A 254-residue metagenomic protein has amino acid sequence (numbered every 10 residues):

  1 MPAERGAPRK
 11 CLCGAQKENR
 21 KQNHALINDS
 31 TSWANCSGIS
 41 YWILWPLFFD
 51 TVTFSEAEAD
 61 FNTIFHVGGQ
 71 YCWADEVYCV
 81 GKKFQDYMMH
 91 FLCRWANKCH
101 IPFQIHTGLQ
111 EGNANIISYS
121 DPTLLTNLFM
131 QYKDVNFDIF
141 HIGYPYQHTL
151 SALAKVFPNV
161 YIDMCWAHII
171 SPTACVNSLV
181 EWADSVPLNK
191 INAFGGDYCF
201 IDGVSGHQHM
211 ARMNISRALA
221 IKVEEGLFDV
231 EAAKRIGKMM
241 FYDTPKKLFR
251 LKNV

Functional and structural regions predicted by a protein language model:
R5-Q22, K82: Active-site mouth loops of central-metabolism enzymes
E18, A34-H148: Divalent metal-binding pocket/active-site signature
R20-S30: Short, acidic/polar
N28-N35, R94-K98, L128-Y132, A152-F157 (+1 more regions): Acidic (Asp/Glu)-rich catalytic clusters
Q104-H106, D138-I142, C165, V186-H209: Short acidic/histidine-rich active-site segments
N113-P122, Q147-V156, P172-V180, I201-R217: Histidine/acidic-residue-rich catalytic or RNA/ligand-binding cores of hydrolases and nuclease-related proteins
D138-I139, G143-A167, V176-P187: Substrate-recognition/cap regions that form aromatic- and gly/pro-loop-enriched pockets for small-molecule ligands
L188-N189, S205-V254: Mid-to-C-terminal alpha-helical segments outside catalytic/metal-binding sites
